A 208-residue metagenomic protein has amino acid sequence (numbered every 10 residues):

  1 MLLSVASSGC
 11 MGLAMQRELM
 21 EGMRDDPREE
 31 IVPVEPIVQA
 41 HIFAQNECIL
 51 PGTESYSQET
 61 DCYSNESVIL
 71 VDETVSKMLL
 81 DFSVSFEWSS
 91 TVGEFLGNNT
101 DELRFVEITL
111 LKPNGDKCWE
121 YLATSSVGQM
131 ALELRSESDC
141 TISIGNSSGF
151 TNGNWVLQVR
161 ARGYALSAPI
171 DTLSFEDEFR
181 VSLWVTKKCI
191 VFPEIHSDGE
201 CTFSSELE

Functional and structural regions predicted by a protein language model:
M1-R28: Secretory targeting signatures
Q16, D25-I31, L110-K112, N146-E208: C-terminal edge strands of extracellular/lumenal beta-sandwich accessory domains
L19, S55-C62, I69-L70, V127 (+3 more regions): Extracellular/mature segments of secreted proteins
L19-S57, E200-S205: Glycan-recognition and processing domains
T53-V127: Acidic, Ser/Thr/Pro-rich low-complexity intrinsically disordered segments
L122-T151: Beta-sandwich interaction modules
